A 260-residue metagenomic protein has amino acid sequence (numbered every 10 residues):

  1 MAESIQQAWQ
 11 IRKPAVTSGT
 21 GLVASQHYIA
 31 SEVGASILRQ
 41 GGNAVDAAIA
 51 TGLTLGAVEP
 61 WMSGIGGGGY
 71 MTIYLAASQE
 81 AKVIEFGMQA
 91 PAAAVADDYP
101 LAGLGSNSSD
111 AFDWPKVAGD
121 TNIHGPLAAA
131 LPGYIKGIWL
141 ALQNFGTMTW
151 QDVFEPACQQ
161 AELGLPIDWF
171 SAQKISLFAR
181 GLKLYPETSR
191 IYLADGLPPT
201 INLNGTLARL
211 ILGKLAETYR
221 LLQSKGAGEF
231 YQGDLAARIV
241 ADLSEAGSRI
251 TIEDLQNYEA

Functional and structural regions predicted by a protein language model:
M1-E32, S36, A44-K225, F230-Q232 (+1 more regions): Noncatalytic scaffold domains of N-terminal-nucleophile
